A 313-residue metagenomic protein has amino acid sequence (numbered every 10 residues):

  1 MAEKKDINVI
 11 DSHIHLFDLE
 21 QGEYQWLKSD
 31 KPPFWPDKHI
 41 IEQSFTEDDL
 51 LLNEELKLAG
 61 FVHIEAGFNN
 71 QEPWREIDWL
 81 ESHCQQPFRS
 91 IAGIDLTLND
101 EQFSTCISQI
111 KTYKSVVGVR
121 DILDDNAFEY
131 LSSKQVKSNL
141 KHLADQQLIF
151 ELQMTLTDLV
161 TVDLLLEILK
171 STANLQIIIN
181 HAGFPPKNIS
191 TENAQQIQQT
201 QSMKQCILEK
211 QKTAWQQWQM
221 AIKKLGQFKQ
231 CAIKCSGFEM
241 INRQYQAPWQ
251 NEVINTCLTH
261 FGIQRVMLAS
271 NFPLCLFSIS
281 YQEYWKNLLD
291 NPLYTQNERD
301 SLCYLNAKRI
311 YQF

Functional and structural regions predicted by a protein language model:
M1-S12, L19-L52, G60, N255-T256 (+2 more regions): Mid-to-C-terminal alpha-helical segments outside catalytic/metal-binding sites
I10-I14, G60-I64, F88-A92, V117-D121 (+4 more regions): Hydrophobic faces of well-ordered beta-strands that scaffold small-molecule active sites in alpha/beta enzyme cores
F17-L19, F68-Q71, T97-N99, D124-N126 (+4 more regions): Active-site environment of divalent metal-dependent phosphoester hydrolases
P32-S44, D48-N69, P87-D95, V117-D124 (+1 more regions): Divalent metal-dependent hydrolysis catalytic cores, especially in the metallo-beta-lactamase
E42-L51, R75-E76, Q102-C106, V162-L165 (+2 more regions): Alpha-helical scaffolding within the catalytic cores of extracellular/periplasmic polymer-degrading hydrolases
Q71-Q86, L175-I179, Q250-H260, Y284-N291: Short, electropositive alpha-helical surface patch
W74-V160, L164-E167, K234-G237: Active-site gating/metal-coordination segments in enzymes
S132-M267: Catalytic pocket-lining loop regions of alpha/beta-barrel enzymes, especially the amidohydrolase/enolase/GH5 lineages
